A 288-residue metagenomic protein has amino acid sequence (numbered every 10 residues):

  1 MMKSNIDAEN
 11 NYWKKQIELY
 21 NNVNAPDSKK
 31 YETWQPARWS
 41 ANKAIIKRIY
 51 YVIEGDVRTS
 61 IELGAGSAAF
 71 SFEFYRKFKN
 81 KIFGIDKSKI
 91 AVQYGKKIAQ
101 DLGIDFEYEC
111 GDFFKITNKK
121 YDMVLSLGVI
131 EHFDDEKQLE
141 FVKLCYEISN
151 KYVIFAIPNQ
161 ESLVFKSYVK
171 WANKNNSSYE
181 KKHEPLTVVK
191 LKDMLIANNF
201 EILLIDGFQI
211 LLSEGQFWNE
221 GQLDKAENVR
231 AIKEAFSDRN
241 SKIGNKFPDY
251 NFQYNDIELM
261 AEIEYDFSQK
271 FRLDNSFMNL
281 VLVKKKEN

Functional and structural regions predicted by a protein language model:
M1-K120, V142, N275-N279: Conserved N-terminal segment of class I S-adenosyl-L-methionine
Y108, Q209-N288: A C-terminal cap/extension of S-adenosyl-L-methionine-dependent methyltransferases that defines the acceptor-substrate
L125: A conserved beta-strand element that flanks and buttresses the S-adenosyl-L-methionine
G128-V129: Short catalytic micro-motifs in class I SAM-dependent methyltransferases
L139-V153: A short glycine-rich, Lys/Arg-flanked "PGG" loop and its adjoining helix->strand segment in the class I
I154-N175: Conserved class I S-adenosyl-L-methionine
N173-V189: Acceptor-substrate binding/catalytic loop of class I
F200-L211: Conserved S-adenosyl-L-methionine
